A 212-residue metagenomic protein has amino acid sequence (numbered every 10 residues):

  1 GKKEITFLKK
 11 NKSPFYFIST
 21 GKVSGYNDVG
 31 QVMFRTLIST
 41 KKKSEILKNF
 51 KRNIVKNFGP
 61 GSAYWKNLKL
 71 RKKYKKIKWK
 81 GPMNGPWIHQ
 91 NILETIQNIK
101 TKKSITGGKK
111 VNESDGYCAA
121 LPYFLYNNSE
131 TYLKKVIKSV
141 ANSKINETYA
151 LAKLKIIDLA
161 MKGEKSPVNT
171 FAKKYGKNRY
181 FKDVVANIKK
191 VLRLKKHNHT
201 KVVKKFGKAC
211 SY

Functional and structural regions predicted by a protein language model:
G1-Y212: Structured, active/binding-site neighborhoods that engage oxygen-rich ligands
